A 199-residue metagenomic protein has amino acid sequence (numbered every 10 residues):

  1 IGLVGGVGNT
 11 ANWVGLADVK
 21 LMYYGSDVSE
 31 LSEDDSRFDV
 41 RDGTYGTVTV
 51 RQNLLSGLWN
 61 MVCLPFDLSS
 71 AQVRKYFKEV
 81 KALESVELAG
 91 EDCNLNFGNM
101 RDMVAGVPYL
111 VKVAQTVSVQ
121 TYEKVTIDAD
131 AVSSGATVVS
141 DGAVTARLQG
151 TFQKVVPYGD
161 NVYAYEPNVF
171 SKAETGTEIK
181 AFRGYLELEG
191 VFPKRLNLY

Functional and structural regions predicted by a protein language model:
G2-W13: Short beta-strand-plus-loop segments that form exposed binding edges in beta-rich domains
V4, M22-Y24: Predominantly extracellular/luminal cell-surface or secreted proteins
A17-L21: Extracellular beta-strand elements of beta-rich domains used for carbohydrate recognition/degradation or cell-matrix
S26-Y76, N96-N168, A173-Y199: A short, polar beta-strand/turn micro-motif
A82, E87, Y109: Contiguous mid-protein beta-loop-alpha structural module that forms a pocket-lining wall or clamp of enzyme active
A89-N96: Short linear interaction motifs
